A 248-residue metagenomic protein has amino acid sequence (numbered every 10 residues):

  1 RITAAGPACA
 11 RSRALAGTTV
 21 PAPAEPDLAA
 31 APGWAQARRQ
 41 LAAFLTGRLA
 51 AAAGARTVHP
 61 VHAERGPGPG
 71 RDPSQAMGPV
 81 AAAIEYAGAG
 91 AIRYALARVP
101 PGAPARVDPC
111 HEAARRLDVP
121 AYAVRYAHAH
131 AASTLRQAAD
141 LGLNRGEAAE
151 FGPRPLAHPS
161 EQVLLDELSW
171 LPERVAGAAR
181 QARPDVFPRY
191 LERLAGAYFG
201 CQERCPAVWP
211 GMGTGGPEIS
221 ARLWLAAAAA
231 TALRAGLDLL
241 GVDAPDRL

Functional and structural regions predicted by a protein language model:
R1-L248: Non-catalytic interaction-recognition regions
